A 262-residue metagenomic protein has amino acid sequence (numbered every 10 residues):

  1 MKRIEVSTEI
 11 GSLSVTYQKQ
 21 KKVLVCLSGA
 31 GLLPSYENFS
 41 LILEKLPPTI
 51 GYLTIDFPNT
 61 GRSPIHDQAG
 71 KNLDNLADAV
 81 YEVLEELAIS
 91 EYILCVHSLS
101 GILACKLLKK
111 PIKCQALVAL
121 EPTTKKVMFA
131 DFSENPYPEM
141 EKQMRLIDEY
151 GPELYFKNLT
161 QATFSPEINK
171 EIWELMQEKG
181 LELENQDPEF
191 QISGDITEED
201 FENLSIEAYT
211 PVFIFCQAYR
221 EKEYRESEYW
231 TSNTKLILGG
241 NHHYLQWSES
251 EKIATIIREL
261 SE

Functional and structural regions predicted by a protein language model:
M1-S12: N-terminal cap/lid segment of alpha/beta-hydrolase-fold proteins
L13-R62: Conserved HGGG/HGGXW glycine-rich cap/lid loop of the alpha/beta-hydrolase fold
T54-I93: Active-site loop/oxyanion-hole signature of alpha/beta-hydrolase fold enzymes
L94-V96, L120: Short beta-strand immediately N-terminal to the catalytic nucleophile in serine-hydrolase-like folds
V96-S100, A104: Gly/Ala-rich beta-loop-alpha elbow adjacent to hydrolase catalytic centers
L117-Y150: Flexible "cap/lid" loop of the alpha/beta hydrolase fold
W173-G240: Conserved serine/cysteine hydrolase catalytic core
N241-S250: Catalytic histidine-centered segment of alpha/beta-hydrolase-like enzymes
